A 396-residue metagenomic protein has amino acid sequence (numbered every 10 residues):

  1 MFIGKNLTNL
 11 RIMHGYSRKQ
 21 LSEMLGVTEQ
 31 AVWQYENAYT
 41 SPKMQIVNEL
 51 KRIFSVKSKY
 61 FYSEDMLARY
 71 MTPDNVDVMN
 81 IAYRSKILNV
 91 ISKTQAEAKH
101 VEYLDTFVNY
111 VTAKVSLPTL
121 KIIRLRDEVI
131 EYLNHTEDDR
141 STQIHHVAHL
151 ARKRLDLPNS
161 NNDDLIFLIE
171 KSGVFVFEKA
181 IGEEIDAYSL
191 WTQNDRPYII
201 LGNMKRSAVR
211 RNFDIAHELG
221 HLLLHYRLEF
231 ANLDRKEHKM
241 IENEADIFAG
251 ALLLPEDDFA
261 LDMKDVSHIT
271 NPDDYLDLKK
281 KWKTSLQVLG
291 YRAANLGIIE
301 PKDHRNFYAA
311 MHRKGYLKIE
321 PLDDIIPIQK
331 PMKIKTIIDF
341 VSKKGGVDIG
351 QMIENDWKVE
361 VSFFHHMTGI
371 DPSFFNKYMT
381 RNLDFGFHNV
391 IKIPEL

Functional and structural regions predicted by a protein language model:
M1-L396: Active-site hotspot residues in diverse enzymes, especially metal/ion-binding acidic/histidine motifs
